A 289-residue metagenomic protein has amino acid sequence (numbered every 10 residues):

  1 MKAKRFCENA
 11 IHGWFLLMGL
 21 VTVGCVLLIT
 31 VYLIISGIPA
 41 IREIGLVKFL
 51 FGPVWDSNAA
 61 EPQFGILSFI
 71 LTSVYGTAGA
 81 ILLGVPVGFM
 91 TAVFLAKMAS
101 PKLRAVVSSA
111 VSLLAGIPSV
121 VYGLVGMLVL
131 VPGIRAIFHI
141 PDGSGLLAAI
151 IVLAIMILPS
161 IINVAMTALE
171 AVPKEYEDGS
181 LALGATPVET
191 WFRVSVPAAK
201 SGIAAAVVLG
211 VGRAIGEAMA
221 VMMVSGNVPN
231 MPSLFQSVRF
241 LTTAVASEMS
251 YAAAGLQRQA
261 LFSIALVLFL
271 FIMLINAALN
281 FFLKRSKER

Functional and structural regions predicted by a protein language model:
M1-G19, L279-R289: Transmembrane alpha-helical segments of polytopic membrane transport and secretion proteins
K2-N9, G13, I35-A80, S100-P101 (+1 more regions): Periplasmic/extracellular loop-to-transmembrane helix junction in inner-membrane transport proteins
H12, V87-G126, R289: Cytoplasmic-entry segments and transmembrane alpha-helices of multi-pass inner-membrane transporters
S112-A154: Generic hydrophobic transmembrane alpha-helix motif, especially the helices
P118, L183-G184, P197: Glycine/proline-centered hinge or cleavage motifs at structural transition points of membrane proteins
V164-A165, P187-S225: Transmembrane alpha-helices
M166-E170, K174, L181, S250-R289: C-terminal transmembrane helix and the adjacent membrane-cytosol boundary/short C-terminal tail of inner/organellar
V221-F269: Interhelical loop and adjacent transmembrane-helix boundary motif in polytopic membrane transport permeases
